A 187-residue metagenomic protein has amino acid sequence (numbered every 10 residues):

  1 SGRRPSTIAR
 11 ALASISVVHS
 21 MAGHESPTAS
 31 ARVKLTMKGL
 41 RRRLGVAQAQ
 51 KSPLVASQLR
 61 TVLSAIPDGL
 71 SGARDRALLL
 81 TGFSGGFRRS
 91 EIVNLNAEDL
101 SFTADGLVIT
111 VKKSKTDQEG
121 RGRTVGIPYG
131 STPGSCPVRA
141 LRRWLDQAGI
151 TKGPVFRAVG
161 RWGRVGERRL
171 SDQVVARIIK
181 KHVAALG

Functional and structural regions predicted by a protein language model:
S1-P27, R32-V33: Non-catalytic DNA-binding core/recognition domains of DNA-processing enzymes
T7, A11, R74-D75, P137 (+2 more regions): Hydrophobic (often cysteine-bearing) scaffold residues that line and stabilize catalytic clefts of nucleotide/cofactor
S26-A65, G160-R168: Flexible interdomain linker/hinge and immediately adjacent N-terminus of the catalytic tyrosine-recombinase domain
A56-R89, P137: Basic, Lys/Arg- and aromatic-enriched nucleic-acid-binding interface segment
D68, I150-T151, A176-G187: Short, basic (Lys/Arg/His-rich) helix/loop patches that form interaction surfaces in the mid-to-C-terminal regions
S90, N94-V138, R143-Q147: Conserved tyrosine-mediated DNA breakage-rejoining catalytic core shared by Y-recombinases
R123-I178: Major-groove DNA-contacting interfaces characterized by cationic-aromatic clusters
